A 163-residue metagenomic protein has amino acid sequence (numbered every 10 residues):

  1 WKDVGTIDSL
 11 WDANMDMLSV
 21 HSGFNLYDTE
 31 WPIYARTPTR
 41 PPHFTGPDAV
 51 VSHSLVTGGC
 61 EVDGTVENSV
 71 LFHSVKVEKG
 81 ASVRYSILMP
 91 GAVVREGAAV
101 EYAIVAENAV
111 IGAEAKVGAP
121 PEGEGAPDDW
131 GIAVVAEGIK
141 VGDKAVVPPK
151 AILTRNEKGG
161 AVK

Functional and structural regions predicted by a protein language model:
W1-K163: Left-handed beta-helix
